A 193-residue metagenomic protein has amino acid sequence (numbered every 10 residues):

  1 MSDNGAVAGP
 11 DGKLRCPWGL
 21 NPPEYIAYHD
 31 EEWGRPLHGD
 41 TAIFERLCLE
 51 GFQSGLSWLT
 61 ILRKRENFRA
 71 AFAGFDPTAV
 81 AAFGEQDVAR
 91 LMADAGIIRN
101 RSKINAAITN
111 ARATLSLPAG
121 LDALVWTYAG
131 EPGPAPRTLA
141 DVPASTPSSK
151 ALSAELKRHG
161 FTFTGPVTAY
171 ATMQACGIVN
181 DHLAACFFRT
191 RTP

Functional and structural regions predicted by a protein language model:
M1-P193: HhH-family (HhH-GPD) DNA N-glycosylase catalytic core used in base-excision repair
